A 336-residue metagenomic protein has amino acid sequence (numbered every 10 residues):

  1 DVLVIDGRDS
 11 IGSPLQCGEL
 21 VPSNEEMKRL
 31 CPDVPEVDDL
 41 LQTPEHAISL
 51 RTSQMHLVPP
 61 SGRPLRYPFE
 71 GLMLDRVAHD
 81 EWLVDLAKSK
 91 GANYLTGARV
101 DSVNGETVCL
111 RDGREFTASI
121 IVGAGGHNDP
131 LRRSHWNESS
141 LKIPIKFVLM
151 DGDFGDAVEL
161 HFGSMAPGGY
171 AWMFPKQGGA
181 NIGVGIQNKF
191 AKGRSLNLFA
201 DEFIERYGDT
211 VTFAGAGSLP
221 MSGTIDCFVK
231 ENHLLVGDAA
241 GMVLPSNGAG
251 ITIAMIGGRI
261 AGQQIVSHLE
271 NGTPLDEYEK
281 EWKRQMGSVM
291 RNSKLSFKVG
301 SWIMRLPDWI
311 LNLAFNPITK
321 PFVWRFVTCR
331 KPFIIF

Functional and structural regions predicted by a protein language model:
D1-V4: N-terminal Rossmann-like FAD-binding beta1-loop-alpha1 element of flavoenzymes
G7-M55: N-terminal FAD cofactor-binding segment of flavoenzymes
S10, E81-W82, L86-T212, P220-C227 (+1 more regions): Predominantly flavin-linked oxidoreductase catalytic cores and closely associated redox partners
Q16-E19, M73, Y170, A240-T252: Glycine-rich phosphate/pyrophosphate-binding beta-alpha loops
E26-L30, D39-L40, P59-H79, L86: Dinucleotide-binding Rossmann-like beta1-alpha1 core, especially the glycine-rich loop that anchors the ADP
H56-D75, T107, K176-N188: Helix-loop-beta segment of a Rossmann-like dinucleotide-binding subdomain
A180, T224-M290: Conserved mid-domain beta->alpha element of the FAD-binding
Q263-F336: C-terminal helical "tail/cap" subdomain of flavin- and related membrane-associated enzymes
